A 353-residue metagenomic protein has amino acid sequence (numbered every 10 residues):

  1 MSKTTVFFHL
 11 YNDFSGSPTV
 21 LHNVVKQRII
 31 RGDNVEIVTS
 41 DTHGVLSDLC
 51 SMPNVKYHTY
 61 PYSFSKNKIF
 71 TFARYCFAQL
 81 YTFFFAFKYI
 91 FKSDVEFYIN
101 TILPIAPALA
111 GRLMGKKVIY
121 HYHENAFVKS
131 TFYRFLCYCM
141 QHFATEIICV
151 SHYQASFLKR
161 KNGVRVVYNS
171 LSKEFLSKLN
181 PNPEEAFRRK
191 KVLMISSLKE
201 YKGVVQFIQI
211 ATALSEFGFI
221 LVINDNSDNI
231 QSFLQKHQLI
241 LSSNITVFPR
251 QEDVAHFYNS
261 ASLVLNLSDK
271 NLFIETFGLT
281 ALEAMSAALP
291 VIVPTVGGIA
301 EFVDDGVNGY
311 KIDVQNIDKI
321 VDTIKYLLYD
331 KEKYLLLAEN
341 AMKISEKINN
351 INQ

Functional and structural regions predicted by a protein language model:
S15-N23, K190, S197-A213, L279: A conserved mid-protein helix/loop that constitutes part of the nucleotide-sugar donor-binding site
G44-V45, A78-T82, E96-M114, K129: An aromatic- and histidine-rich active-site surface loop
S156-K161, S170-R189: Acidic anion/phosphate-binding donor-loop and adjacent secondary structure in glycosyltransferase catalytic cores
Y201, Q315, Y329-Q353: A charged, aromatic-enriched C-terminal amphipathic alpha-helix characteristic of glycosyltransferases across folds
N259-I274, L289-P290: Acidic donor-binding loop of glycosyltransferase active sites
S268-A281, A300-E301: Nucleotide-sugar-dependent
P290-V293, V303: Short hydrophobic beta-strand element within catalytic cores of glycosyltransferases and related nucleotide-activated
D304-G306, Y310-I317, Y326-K331: Conserved acidic donor-binding segment of nucleotide-sugar-dependent glycosyltransferases
